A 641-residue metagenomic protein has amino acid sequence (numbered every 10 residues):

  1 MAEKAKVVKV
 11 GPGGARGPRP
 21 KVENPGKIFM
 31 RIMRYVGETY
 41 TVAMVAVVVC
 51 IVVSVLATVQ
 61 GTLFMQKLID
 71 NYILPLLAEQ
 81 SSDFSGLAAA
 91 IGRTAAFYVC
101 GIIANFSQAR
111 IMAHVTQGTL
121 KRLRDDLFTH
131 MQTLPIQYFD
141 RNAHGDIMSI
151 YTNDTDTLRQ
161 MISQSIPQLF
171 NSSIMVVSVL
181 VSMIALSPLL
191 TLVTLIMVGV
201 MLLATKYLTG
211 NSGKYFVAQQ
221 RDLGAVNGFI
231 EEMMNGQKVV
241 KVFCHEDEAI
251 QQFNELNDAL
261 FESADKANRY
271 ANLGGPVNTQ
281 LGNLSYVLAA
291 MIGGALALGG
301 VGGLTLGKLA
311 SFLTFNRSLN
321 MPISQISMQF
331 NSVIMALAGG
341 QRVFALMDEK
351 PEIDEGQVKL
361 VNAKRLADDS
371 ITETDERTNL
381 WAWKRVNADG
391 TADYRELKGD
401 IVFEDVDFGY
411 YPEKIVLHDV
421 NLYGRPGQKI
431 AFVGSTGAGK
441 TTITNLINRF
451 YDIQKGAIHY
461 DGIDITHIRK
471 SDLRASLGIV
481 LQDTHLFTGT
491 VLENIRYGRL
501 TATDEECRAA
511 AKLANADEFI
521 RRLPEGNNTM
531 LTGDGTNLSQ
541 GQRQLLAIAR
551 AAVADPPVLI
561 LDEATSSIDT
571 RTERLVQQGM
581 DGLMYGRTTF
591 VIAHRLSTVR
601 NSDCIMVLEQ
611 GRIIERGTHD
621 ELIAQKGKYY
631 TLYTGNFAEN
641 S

Functional and structural regions predicted by a protein language model:
M1-T58, I73-G92, Q108-M112, T116 (+9 more regions): Membrane-integrated ABC transporters
G17-P25, A57-I73, F97-H144, M148-T152 (+10 more regions): Juxtamembrane helix-loop junctions of ABC transporter transmembrane domains
M30, A104, Q108, T116 (+4 more regions): Hydrophobic alpha-helical transmembrane segments of ABC transporter permease domains
A43-L56, Q164-A218, M291-L304, M321: Transmembrane helices of ABC transporter permease
P75, S182-I196, K266, Y270-R342 (+2 more regions): Helix-loop-helix
Q80, A363-S641: ABC-type nucleotide-binding domain
L127, M131, V240, V343 (+1 more regions): Helix-loop junctions and hydrophobic alpha-helical segments within the transmembrane domains of large membrane
I136-Q137, N153-I162, I166, F170 (+6 more regions): An intracellular "coupling" helix at the cytosolic face of ABC transporter transmembrane type-1 domains
